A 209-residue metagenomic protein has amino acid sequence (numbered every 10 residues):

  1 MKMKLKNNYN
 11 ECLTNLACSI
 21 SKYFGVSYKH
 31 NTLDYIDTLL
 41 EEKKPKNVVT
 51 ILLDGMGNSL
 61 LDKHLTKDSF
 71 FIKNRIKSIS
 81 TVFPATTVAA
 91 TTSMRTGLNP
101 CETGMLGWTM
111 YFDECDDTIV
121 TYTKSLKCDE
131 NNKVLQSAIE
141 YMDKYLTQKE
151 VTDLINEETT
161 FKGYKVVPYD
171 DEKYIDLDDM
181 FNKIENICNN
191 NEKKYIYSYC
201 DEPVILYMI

Functional and structural regions predicted by a protein language model:
M1-L33, K63-I76, S80-M208: His/Asp/Glu-rich, glycine-adjacent segments that coordinate divalent cations and/or stabilize oxyanion chemistry on
K43-K46: Proline/glycine-enriched tight loop/beta-turn segments at coil->beta junctions that connect or precede beta-strands
T50-L53: Short hydrophobic beta-strand that contains or immediately precedes a catalytic carboxylate
G55-S59: Short acidic, Gly/Ser-rich segments with clustered Asp/Glu that frequently serve as metal-coordination loops in enzyme
